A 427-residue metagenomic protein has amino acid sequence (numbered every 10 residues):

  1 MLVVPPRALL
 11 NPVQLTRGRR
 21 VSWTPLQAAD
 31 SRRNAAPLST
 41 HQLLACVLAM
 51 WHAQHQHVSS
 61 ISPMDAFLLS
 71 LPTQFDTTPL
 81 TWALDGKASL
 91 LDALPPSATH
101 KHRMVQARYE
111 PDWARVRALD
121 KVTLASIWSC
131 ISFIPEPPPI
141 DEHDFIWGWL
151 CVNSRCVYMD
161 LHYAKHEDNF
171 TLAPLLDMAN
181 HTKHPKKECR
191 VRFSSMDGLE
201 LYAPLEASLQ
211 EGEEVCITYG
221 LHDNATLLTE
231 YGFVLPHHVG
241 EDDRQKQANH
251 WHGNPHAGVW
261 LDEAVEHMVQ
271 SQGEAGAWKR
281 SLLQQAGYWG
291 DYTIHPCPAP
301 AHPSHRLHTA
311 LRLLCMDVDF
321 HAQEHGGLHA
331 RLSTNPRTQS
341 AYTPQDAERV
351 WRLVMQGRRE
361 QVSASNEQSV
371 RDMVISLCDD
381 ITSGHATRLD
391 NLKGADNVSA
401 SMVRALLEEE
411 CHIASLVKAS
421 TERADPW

Functional and structural regions predicted by a protein language model:
M1-L9, V13-R17, V21, P25 (+2 more regions): Long, positively charged leader/targeting segments at protein N-termini
R17-A53: USP/UBP deubiquitinase core
L38-Q42, S62, S89: Coil-to-alpha-helix initiation sites in intrinsically disordered, low-complexity, charged segments
